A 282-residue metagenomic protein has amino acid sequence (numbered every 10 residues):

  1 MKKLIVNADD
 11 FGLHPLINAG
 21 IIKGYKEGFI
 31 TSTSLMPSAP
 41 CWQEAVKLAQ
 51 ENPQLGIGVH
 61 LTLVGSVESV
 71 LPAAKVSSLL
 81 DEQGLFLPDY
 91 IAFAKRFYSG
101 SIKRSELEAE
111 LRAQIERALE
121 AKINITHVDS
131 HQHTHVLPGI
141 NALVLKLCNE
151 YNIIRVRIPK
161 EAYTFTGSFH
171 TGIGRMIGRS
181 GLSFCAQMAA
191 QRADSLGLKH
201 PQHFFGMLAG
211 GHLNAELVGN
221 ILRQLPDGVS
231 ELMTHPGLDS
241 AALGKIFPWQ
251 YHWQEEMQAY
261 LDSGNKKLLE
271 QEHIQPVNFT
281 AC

Functional and structural regions predicted by a protein language model:
K2-I5, P15-H127, G139-C282: Terminal accessory/targeting
A8-F11: DG-centered beta-turn motif at the end of beta-strands
S130-Q132: Active-site histidine-anchored catalytic micro-motif
H135-L137: Active-site pocket-lining segments that scaffold enzyme catalytic pockets across diverse folds
